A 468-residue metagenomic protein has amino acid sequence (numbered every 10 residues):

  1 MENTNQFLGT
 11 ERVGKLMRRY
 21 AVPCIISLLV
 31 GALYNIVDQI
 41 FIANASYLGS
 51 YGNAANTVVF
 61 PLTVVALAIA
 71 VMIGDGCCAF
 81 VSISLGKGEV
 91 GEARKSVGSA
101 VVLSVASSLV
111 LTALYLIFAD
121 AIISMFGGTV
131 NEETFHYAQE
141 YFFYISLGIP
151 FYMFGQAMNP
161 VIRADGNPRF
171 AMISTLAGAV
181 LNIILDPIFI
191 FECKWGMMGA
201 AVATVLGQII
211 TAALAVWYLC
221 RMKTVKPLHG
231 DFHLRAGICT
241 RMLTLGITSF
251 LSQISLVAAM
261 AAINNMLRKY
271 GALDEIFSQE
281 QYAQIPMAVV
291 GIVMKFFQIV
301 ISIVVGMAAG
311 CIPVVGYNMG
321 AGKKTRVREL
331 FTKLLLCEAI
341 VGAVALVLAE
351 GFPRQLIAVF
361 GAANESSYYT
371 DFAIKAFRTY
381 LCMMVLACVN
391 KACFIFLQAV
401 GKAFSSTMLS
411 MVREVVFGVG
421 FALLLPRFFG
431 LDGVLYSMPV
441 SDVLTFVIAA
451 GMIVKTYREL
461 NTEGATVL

Functional and structural regions predicted by a protein language model:
M1-A21, V81-G148, E192-I247, V315-M383 (+1 more regions): Short alpha-helical transmembrane segments in multi-pass integral membrane proteins
G14-L33, V37, L62-I69, L147 (+5 more regions): Residue-level signal for short hydrophobic patches within transmembrane helices of multi-pass membrane transporters
R19-D38, Y144, G178, G207-T211 (+2 more regions): Transmembrane helical elements of multi-pass membrane transporters/channels
C24, L28, I40, A79 (+15 more regions): Transmembrane alpha-helix boundary and packing residues in multipass membrane permease domains and related
S27, I145-R163, A171-A179, A200-A213 (+5 more regions): Short runs within selected transmembrane alpha-helices of multi-pass transporters and secretion channels
L29, L33-A54, I123-E132, I188-W195 (+5 more regions): Helix-terminus/linker motif at the lipid-water interface of multi-pass membrane proteins
S50-P61, A138, F142, A201 (+2 more regions): Small-residue hotspots at the loop-to-helix junctions and early N-terminal turns of transmembrane alpha-helices
N53-A113, Y152-A171, M287-V347, G351-P353 (+1 more regions): Small-residue-rich hydrophobic transmembrane alpha-helices
